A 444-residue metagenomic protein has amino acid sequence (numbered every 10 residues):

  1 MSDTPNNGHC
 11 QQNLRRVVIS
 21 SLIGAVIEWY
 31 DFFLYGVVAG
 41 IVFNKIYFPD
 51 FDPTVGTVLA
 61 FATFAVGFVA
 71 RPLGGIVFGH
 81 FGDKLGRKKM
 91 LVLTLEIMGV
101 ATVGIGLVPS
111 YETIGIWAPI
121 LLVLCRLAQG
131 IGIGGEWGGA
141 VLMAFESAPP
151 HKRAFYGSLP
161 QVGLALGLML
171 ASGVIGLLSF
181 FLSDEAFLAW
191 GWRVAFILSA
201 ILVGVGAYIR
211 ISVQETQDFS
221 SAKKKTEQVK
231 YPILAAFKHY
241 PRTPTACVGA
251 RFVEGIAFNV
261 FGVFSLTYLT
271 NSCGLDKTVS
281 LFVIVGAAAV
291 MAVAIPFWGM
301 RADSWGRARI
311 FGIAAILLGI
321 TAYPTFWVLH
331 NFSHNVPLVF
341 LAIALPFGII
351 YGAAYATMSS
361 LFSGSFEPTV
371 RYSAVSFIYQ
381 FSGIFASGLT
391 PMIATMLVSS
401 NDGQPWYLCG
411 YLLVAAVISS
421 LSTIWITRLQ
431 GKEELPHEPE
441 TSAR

Functional and structural regions predicted by a protein language model:
G36-V37, P241-A288, A386-P391: Extracytoplasmic gate region of multi-pass secondary transporters
G75-R87, I295-R307: Helix-to-loop junctions at the C-terminal end of transmembrane segments in multipass secondary transporters
K84-L95, S304-I316: Cytoplasmic membrane-interface "Motif A"-like loop-to-helix N-cap segments of 12-TM Major Facilitator Superfamily
E96-G115, I316-S333: C-terminal ends and interior cores of transmembrane alpha-helices in multi-pass membrane transporters/permeases
F155-S179, S376-T390: Glycine-rich segments within core transmembrane alpha-helices of 12-TM secondary carriers
F180-I197, M396-V414: A membrane-interface helix-boundary motif in multi-pass transporters
G206-V213, Y411-E440: Multi-pass alpha-helical transporter architecture, strongest for 12-TM Major Facilitator/SLC carriers used
R309-T357: C-terminal transmembrane helical hairpin of 12-TM major facilitator-type secondary transporters
